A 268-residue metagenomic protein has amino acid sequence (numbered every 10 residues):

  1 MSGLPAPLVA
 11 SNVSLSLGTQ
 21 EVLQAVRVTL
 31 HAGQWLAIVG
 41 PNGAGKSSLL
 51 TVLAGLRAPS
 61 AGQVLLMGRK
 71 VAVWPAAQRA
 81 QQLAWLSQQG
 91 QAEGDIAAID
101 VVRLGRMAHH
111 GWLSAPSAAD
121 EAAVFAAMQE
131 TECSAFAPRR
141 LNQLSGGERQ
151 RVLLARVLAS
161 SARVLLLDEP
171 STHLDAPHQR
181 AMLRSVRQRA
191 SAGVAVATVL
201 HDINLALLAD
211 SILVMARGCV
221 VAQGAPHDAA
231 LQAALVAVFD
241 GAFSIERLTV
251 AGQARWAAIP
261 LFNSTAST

Functional and structural regions predicted by a protein language model:
V39-P41: The feature captures the beta-strand-to-loop junction immediately N-terminal to the Walker
A54: Helix-to-loop junction immediately C-terminal to a conserved catalytic motif
G62-K70: Conserved ABC transporter NBD signature motif
R103, A118-F136: Conserved ABC ATPase "signature" region
R140-L144, E148: Conserved ABC ATPase signature
L165-E169: Catalytic Walker B motif of ABC-type/P-loop ATPase nucleotide-binding domains
V238-T268: ABC ATPase nucleotide-binding domains
